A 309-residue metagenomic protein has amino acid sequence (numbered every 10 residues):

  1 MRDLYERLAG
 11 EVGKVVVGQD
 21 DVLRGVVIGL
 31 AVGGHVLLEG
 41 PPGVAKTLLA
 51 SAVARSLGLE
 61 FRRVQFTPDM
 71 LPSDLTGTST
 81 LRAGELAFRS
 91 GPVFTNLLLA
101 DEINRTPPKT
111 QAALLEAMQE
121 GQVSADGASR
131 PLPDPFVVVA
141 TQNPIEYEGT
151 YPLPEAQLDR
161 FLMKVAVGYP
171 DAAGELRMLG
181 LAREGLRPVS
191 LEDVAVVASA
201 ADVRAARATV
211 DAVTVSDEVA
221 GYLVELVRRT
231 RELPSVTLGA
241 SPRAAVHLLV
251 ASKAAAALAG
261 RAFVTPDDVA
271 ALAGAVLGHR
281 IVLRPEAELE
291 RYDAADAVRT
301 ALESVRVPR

Functional and structural regions predicted by a protein language model:
R2-P41, V224: Pre-Walker A (pre-P-loop) alpha-helix and adjacent loop at the N terminus of AAA/AAA+ ATPase modules, a conserved
E6, T230-R309: C-terminal engagement/docking regions of AAA+ P-loop ATPases
G25-I28, T80-A100, A128: Conserved alpha-helical scaffold flanking the Walker A/P-loop in AAA+ ATPase domains
V27-T67: Walker A/P-loop
V36, L98, F136: Conserved beta-strand position immediately N-terminal to the Walker
G40, D101-E102, A113: Walker B catalytic acidic pair
P41, L75, T141: P-loop (Walker A) phosphate-binding loop of NTP-binding proteins
R82-G84, T106, T110, M118-V213 (+1 more regions): Canonical AAA+ ATPase core
